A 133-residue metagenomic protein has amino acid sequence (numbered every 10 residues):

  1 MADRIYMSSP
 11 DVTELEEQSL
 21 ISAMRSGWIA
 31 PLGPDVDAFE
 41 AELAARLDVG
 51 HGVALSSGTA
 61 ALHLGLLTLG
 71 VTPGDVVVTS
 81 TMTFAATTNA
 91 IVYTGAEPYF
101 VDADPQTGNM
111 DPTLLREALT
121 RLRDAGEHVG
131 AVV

Functional and structural regions predicted by a protein language model:
M1-A30: N-terminal "arm"/small-domain region of PLP-dependent enzymes with the aminotransferase-like
Y6-S8, S56, V133: Short beta-strand segments
S19, A38, E42, L64 (+2 more regions): Alpha-helical elements of Rossmann-like donor-binding domains used by nucleotide-donor carbohydrate transfer enzymes
L32-V76, A90-V92, F100-D102, D124-A125: Phosphate-binding glycine-rich loop
T83-T88: Conserved coil-to-alpha-helix start sites within the AMP-binding
G95: Structured binding elements
Q106-V133: Active-site phosphate-binding strand-loop segment of PLP-dependent enzymes
